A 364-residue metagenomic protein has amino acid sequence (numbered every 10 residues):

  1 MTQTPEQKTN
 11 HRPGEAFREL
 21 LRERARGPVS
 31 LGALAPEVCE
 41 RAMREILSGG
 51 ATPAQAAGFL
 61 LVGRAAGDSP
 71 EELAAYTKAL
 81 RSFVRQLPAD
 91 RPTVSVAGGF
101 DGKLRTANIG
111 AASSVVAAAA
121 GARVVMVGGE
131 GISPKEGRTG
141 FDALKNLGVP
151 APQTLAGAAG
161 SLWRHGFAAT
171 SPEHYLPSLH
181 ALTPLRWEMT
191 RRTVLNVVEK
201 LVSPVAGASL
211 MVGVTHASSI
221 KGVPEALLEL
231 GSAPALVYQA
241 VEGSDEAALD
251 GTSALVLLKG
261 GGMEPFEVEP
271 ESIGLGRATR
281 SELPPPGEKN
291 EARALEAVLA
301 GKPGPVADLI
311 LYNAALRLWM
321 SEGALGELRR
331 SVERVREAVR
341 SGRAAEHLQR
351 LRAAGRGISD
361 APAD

Functional and structural regions predicted by a protein language model:
T2-T106, A118-A120, V124, G276-S281 (+4 more regions): Acidic, glycine/proline-rich low-complexity segments that act as flexible tails and inter-domain linkers
P92-S161: A generic, well-ordered mixed alpha/beta core segment in the N-terminal half of proteins
V96, V125-G128, A151-T154, A169-S171 (+2 more regions): General beta-strand structural signal in soluble alpha/beta enzymes
Q153-T215: Phosphate/diphosphate-binding glycine-rich loops and adjacent basic-rich segments that engage nucleotide
G207-T252: Glycine-rich ThDP/TPP pyrophosphate-binding loop and its adjacent helix/strand module within ThDP-dependent enzymes
A248-G304: Active-site/ligand-binding loops adjacent to catalytic centers
I310-E322: Short, small-residue alpha-helix embedded
